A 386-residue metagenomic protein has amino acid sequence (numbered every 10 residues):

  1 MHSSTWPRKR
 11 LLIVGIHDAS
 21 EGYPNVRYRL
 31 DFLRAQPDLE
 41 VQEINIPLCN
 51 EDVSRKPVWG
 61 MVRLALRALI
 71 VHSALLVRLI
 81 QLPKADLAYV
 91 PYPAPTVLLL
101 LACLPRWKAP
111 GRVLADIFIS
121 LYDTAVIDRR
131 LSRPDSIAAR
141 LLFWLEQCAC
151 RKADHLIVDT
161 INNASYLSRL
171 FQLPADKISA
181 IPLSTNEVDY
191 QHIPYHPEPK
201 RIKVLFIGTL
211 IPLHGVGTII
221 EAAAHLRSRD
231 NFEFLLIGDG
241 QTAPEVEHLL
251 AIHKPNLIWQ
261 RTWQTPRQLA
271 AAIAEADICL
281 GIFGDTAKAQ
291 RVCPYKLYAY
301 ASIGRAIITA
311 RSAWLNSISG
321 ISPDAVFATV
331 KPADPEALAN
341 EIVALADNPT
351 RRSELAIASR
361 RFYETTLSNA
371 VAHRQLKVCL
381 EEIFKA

Functional and structural regions predicted by a protein language model:
L12, T185, H196-A224, F234-L235: Conserved donor-binding/catalytic core segment of Leloir-type glycosyltransferases
N45, F143-I193, P199: Donor nucleotide-sugar binding/catalytic pocket of nucleotide-sugar-dependent glycosyltransferases
C49-W59, L114-W144: Acceptor-binding helix/loop patch of EC 2.4 sugar-transfer enzymes, predominantly nucleotide-sugar-dependent
S73-V77, W107-K108, S136-L156: Membrane-proximal helix-turn-helix segments that form the acceptor-binding/catalytic region of lipid-linked
H214, W263-A272, D277-A301, I308-G320: Nucleotide-sugar-dependent
P244-E275, V326: Nucleotide-activated donor-binding/catalytic signature segment of Leloir-type glycosyltransferases, i.e., the conserved
N316-V343: Change "using UDP/GDP/dTDP sugars" to "using nucleotide sugars
A333, D347-E381: A charged, aromatic-enriched C-terminal amphipathic alpha-helix characteristic of glycosyltransferases across folds
